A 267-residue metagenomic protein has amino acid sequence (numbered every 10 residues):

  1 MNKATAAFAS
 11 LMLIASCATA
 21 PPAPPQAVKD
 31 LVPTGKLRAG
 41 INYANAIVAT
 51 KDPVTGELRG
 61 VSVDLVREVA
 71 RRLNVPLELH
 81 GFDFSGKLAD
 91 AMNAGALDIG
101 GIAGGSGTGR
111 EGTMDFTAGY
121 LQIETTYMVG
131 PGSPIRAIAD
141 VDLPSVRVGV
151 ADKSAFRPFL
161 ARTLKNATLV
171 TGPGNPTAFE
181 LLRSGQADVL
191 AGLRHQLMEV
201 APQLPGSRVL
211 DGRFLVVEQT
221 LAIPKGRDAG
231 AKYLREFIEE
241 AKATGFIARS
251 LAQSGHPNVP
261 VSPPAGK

Functional and structural regions predicted by a protein language model:
I14-S16: C-terminal motif of bacterial Sec signal peptides marking the signal peptidase cleavage site
T19-A27, A155-V170, R208-L210, E239-K267: Ligand-binding clefts/hinges and TM-proximal coupling segments of bilobed small-molecule sensing domains
A23-A103, T171, T244, Q253: Extracytoplasmic small-molecule ligand-binding "clamshell" domains of the periplasmic binding protein/Venus flytrap
K36-N42, R59, A139-S154, T168-L169: Short loop->beta-strand "edge-of-pocket" segments that line small-molecule binding or catalytic clefts across diverse
Y43, L121-V129, R194-E239, P257-K267: Periplasmic-binding protein-like
G60-R72, G132-S133, A139, S145 (+2 more regions): Extended ligand-binding regions for polar small-molecule ligands
V63, R67, R71, P76-D142 (+1 more regions): Acidic, polar ligand-binding/catalytic clefts
N74-P76, N93-I102, S145-R147, K165 (+2 more regions): Alpha-to-beta junction loops
